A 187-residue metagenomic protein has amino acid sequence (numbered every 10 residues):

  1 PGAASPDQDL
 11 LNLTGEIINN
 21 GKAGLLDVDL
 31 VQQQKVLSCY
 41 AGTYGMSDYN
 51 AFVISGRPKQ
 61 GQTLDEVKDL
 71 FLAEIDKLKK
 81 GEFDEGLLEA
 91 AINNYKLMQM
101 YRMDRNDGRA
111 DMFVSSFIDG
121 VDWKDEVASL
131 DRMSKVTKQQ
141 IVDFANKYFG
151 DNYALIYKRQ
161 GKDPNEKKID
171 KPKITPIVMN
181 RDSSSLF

Functional and structural regions predicted by a protein language model:
P1-A4, D9-L11, G15, D27-S134 (+1 more regions): M16 family metallopeptidases and their MPP-like homologs
V28, D125-F187: Proteolytic maturation boundary segments
